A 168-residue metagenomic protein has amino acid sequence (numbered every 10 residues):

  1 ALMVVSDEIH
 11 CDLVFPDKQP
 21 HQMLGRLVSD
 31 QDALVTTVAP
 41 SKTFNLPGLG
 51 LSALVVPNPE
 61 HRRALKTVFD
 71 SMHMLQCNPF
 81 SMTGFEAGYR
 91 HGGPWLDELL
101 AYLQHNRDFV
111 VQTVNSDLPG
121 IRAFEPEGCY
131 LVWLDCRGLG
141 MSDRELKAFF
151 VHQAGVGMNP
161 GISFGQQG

Functional and structural regions predicted by a protein language model:
A1-G168: PLP-dependent class I/II
